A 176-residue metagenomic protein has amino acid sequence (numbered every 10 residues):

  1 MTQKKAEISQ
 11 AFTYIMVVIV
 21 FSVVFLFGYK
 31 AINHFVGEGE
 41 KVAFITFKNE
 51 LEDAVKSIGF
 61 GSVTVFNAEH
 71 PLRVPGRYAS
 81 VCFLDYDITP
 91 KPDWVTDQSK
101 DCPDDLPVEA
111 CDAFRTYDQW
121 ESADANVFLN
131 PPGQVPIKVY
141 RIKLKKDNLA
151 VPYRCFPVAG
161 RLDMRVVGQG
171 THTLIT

Functional and structural regions predicted by a protein language model:
M1-I15: Glycine-centered recognition micro-motifs in short, flexible terminal segments and loops
F12-T176: Long, compositionally biased, intrinsically disordered regions
